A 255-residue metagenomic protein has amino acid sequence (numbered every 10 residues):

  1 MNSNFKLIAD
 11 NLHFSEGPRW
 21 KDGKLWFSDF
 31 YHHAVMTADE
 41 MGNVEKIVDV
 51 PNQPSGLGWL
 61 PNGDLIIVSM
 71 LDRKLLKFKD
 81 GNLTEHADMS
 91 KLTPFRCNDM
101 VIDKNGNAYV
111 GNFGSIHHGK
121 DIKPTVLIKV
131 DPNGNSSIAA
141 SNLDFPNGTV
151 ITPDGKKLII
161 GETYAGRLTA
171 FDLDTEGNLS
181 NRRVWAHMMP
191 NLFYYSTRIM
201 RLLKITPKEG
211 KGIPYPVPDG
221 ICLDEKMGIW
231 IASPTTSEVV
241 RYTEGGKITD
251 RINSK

Functional and structural regions predicted by a protein language model:
M1-N11, E40-G42, V48, R182-R183 (+1 more regions): A short helix->beta-strand "capping" segment at the edge of beta-propeller domains
N2, H32, M41-N43, D80-N82 (+5 more regions): Short coil turn/linker residues within repeat-based beta-strand modules
A9-K24, V50-S69, K74, K91-A108 (+5 more regions): Beta-rich, blade/repeat-based domains predominating in secreted/periplasmic proteins but also intracellular
W26-V48: Beta-propeller domains
F30-Y31, M70-L71, G114-T125, T163-G166 (+1 more regions): Short, solvent-exposed loop/turn segments at conserved positions within beta-propeller repeat blades
A34-M36, K74-L76, T125-I128, R167-T169 (+1 more regions): A short loop-to-beta-strand structural motif that recurs across blades of beta-propeller domains
E45-D49, T84-D88, S137-S141, L179-M189 (+1 more regions): Beta-propeller fold detector
F171-N178: Short loop/turn segments immediately following beta-strands, especially the blade-tip and inter-blade linker loops
